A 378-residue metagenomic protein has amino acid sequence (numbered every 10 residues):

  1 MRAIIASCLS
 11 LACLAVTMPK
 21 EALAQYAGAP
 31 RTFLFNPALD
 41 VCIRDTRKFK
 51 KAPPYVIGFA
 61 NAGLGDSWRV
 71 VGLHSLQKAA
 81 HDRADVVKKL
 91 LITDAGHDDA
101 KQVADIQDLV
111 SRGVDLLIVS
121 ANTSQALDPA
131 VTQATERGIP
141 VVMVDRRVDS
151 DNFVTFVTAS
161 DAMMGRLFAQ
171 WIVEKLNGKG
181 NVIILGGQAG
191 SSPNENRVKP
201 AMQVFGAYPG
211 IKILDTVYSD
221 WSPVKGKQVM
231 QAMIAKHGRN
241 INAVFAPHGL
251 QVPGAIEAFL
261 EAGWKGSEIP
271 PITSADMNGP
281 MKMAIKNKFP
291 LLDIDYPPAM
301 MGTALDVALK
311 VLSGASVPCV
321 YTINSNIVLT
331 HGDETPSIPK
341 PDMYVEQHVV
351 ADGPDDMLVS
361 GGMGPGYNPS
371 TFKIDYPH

Functional and structural regions predicted by a protein language model:
M1-I4: Positively charged n-region of N-terminal signal peptides that target proteins for export
A6-A15: Bacterial N-terminal signal peptides
K20-H378: A residue-level marker of the well-folded mature domains of exported/periplasmic proteins
